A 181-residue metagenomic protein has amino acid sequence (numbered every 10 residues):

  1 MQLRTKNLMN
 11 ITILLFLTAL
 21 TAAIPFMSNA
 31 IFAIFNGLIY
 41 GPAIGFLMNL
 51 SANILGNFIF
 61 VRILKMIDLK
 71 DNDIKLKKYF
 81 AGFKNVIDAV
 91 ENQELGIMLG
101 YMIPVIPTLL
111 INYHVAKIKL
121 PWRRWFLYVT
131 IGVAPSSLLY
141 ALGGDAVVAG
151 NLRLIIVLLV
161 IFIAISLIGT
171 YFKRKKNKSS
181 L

Functional and structural regions predicted by a protein language model:
M1-L17, A43, N49-N112, K117-L120 (+1 more regions): Membrane-interfacial helix-loop-helix
M1-T5, F32-I34, N112, A141-G150: Membrane-interface helix termini and inter-helical loops of multi-pass transporters
T18-I39, A43-I44, V105-N112, V133-L139: Transmembrane helix boundary and interhelical junction motifs in multipass membrane proteins
T21, F83-K84, Y128: Residue-level detector of alpha-helix boundaries and kinks
A23-N29, K117-R124: Membrane-helix interface "capping/anchor" motifs
I39-L76, W122-S166: A small-residue-rich subset of transmembrane alpha-helices
